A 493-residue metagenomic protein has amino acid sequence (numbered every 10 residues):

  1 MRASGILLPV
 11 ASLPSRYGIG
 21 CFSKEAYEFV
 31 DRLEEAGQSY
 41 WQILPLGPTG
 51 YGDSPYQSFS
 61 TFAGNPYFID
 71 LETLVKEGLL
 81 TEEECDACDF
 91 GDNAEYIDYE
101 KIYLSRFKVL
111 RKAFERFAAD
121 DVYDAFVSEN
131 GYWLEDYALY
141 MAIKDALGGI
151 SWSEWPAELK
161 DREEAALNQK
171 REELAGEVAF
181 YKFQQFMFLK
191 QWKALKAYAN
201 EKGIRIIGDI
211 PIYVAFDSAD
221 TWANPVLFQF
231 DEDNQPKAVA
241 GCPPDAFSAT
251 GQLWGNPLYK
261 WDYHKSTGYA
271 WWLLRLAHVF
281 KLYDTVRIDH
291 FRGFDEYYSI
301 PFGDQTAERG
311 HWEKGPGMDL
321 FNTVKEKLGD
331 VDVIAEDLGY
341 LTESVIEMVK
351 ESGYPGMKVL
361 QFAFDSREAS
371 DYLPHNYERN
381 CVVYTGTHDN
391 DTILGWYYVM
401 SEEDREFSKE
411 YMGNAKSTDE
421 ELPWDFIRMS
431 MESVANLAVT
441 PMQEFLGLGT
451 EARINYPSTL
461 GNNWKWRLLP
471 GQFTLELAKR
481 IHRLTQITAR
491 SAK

Functional and structural regions predicted by a protein language model:
M1-D31, E35-G37: Mature N-terminal, pre-catalytic/accessory segment of carbohydrate-active enzymes
P9, S15, D53-Q185, V214-V439 (+2 more regions): Alpha-amylase-like alpha-glycosidases and glucanotransferases acting on alpha-linked glucans and related
K24-D31, A125, K190-Y198, L273-L274 (+1 more regions): Short alpha-helical segments and helix-capping/turn motifs at coil-helix boundaries
K24-T49, K281-Y283, S430: Catalytic domains of carbohydrate-active enzymes, especially glycoside hydrolases
E34, W192-K202, K325, V349-K350: Surface-exposed amphipathic alpha-helices with a cationic face
E35, L159-K160, A166, W466 (+3 more regions): Domain-scale activation on soluble regions of proteins
L44, R205-I207, P211, T285 (+1 more regions): Outer-envelope exported proteins of Gram-negative bacteria
Y181, F186-V214: Conserved, well-ordered alpha-helix/loop/beta-strand core segments that scaffold catalytic motifs
